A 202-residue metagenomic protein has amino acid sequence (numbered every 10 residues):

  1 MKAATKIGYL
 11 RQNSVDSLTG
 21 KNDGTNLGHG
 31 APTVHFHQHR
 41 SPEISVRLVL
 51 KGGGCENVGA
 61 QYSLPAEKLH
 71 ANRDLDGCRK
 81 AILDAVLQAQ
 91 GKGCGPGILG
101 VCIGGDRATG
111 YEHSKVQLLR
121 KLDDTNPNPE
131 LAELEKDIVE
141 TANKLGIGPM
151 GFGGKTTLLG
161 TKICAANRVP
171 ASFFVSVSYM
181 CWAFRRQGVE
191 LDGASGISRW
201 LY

Functional and structural regions predicted by a protein language model:
M1-V101, D106-Y202: Non-transmembrane, aqueous-exposed alpha-helical and coiled segments at domain scale
